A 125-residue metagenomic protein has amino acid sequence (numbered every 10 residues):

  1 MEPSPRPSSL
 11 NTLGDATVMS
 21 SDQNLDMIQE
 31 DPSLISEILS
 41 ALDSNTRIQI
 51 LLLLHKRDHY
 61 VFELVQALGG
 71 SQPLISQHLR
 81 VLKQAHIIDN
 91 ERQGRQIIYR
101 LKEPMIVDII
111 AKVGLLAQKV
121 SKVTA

Functional and structural regions predicted by a protein language model:
M1-L34, E103-A125: Amphipathic alpha-helical dimerization/coiled-coil segments that flank or bridge DNA-binding/regulatory modules
N24-I28, H59-V61, I75: Short acidic/polar alpha-helix capping motifs at helix-coil junctions
S33-P73, Q93, I97-M105: N-terminal helix-turn-helix DNA-binding core of bacterial DNA-binding proteins
D58-H59, K83, G114: Residue-level detector of secondary-structure transition/capping positions
Q66, Q77, K83-Q84: Alpha-helical residues within the helix-turn-helix
G70-P73, A85, K119: Juxtamembrane/interface motifs at transmembrane-helix termini
